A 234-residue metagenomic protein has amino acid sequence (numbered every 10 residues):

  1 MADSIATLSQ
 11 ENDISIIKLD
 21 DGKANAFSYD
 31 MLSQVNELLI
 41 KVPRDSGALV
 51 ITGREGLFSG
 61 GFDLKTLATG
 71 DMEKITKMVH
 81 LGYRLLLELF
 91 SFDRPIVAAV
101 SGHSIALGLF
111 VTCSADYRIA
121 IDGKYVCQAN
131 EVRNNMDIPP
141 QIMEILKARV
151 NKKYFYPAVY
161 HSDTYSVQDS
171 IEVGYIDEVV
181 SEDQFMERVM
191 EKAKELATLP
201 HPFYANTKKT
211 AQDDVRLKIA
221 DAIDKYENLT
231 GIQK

Functional and structural regions predicted by a protein language model:
M1-T52: Conserved CoA-thioester-binding segment of acyl-CoA-metabolizing enzymes
A2-I16, A158-A197, F203-V215, Y226-I232: Amphipathic alpha-helical segments at domain termini/boundaries
I17, V35, I51, D63 (+4 more regions): Terminal peptide-recognition signature
A24-N25, L57, E178: Short strand->helix junction
S33-Q34, D45, G53-L85: Glycine- (often His-adjacent) and acidic-residue-rich active-site loop that binds/positions the CoA thioester
L38-K41, L81-D93: Catalytic-core regions built around general acid/base machinery
G56-S59, S104-A106, D214: Short, active-site-adjacent cap segments at secondary-structure transitions
S91-D93, V97-L199: Crotonase-fold acyl-CoA enzyme core
